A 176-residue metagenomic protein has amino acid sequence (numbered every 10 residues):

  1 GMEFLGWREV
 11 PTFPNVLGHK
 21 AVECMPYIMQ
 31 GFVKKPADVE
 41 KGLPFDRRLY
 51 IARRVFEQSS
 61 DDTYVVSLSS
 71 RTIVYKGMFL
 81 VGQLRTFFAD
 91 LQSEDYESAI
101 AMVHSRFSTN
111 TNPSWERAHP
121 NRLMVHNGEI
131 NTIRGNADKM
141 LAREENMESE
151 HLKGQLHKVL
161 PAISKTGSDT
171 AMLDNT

Functional and structural regions predicted by a protein language model:
G1-T176: Conserved short alpha-helical segments that host acidic/polar catalytic motifs at enzyme active sites
